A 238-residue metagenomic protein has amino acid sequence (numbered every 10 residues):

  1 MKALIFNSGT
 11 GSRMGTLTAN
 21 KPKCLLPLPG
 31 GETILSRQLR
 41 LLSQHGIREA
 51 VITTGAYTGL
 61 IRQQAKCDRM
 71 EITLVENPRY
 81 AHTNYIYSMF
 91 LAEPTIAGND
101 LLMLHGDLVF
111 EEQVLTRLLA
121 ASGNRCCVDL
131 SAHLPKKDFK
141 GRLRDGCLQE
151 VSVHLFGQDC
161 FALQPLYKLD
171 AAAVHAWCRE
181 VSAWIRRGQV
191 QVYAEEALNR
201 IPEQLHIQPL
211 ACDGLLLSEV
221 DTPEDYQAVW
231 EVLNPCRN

Functional and structural regions predicted by a protein language model:
M1-A3, A162-N238: Conserved alpha/beta core of the MobA/IspD/sugar-nucleotide pyrophosphorylase nucleotidyltransferase superfamily
M1-T58: N-terminal glycine-rich phosphate-binding loop and ensuing alpha1 helix
K2, R48-V51, E71, D100 (+2 more regions): Residues at the starts of beta-strands that form the adenosine-phosphate
G9, G30, A56, Y80 (+3 more regions): Short beta->alpha linker loops
R13, L60-Q63, Q113, A176 (+2 more regions): Phosphate- and divalent-cation-binding pockets in alpha/beta enzyme and binding domains that engage nucleotide-derived
L25, G141-L143, P209: A structural signal for short hydrophobic beta-strand segments in well-ordered beta-sheet cores
I61-Q63, D68-F139: Conserved beta-loop-beta/alpha segment of the NTase-like Rossmann-fold superfamily that binds/positions NTPs
E111-G188: Conserved core of the sugar-phosphate nucleotidyltransferase
